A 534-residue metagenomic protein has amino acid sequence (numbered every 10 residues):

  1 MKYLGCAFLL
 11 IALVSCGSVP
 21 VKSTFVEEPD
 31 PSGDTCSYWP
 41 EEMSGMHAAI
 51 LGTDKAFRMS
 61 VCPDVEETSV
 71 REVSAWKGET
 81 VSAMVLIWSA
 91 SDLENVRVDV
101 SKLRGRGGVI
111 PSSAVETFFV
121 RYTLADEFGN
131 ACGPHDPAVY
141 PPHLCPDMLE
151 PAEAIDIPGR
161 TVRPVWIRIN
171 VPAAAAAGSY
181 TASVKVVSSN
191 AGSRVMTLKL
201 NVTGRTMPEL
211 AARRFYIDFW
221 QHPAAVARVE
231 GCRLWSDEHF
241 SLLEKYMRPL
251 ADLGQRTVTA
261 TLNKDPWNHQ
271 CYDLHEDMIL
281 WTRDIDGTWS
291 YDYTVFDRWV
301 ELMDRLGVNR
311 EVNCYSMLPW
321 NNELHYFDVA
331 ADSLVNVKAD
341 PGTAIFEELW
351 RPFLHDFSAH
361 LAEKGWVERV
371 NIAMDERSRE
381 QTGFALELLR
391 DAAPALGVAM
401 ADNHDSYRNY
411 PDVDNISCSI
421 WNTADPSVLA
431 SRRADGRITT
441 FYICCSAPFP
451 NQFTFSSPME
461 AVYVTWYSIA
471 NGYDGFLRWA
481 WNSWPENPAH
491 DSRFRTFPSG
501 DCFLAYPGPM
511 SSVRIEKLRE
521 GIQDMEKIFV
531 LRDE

Functional and structural regions predicted by a protein language model:
M1-L4: Positively charged n-region of N-terminal signal peptides that target proteins for export
V14-S15: C-terminal motif of bacterial Sec signal peptides marking the signal peptidase cleavage site
K22-E67, A90-I167, A175-A176: Surface-exposed binding patches on compact interaction domains or structured appendages
R58-V73, G231-D237: Short, polar loop/linker segments at the starts of domains and inter-domain junctions
T68-S91: Contiguous beta-strand segments within globular domains
L86-R104, A152-A212, F240: Extended acidic/polar, glycine-enriched regions that form or flank non-catalytic beta-rich accessory modules
C145, N170, T181-S183, V187-S188 (+3 more regions): Aromatic-lined carbohydrate-binding surfaces of glycoside hydrolases
A359-M374, Q381-E534: Substrate-binding groove of N-acetylhexosamine-processing glycoside hydrolases
